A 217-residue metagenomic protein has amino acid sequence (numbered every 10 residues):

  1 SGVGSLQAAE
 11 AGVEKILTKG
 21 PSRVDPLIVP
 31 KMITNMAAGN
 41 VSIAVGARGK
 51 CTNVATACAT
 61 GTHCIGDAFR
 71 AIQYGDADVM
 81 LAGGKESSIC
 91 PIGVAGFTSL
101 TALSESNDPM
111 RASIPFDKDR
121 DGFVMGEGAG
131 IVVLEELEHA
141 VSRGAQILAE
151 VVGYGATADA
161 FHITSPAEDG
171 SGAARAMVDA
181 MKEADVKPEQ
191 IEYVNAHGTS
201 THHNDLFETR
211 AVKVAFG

Functional and structural regions predicted by a protein language model:
S1-T56, K85-V94, P188-L206: Conserved beta-ketoacyl condensing-enzyme motif
V3-P21, A71-Y74, V94-N107, E168-D169 (+1 more regions): A glycine- and small-aliphatic-rich helix-loop capping segment at beta-alpha/alpha-beta transitions that lines
P26, P30-T34, A38, G61-I65 (+7 more regions): Generic structural signal for well-ordered, non-membrane alpha-helical segments in soluble metabolic enzymes
T34-E86, V124-A145: Active-site-proximal alpha-helical scaffold in enzymes
V41, G61, A68, F97 (+4 more regions): Conserved small-residue
C64, A176-A184, A211, A215: Stable alpha-helical structural segments in soluble proteins, enriched in small hydrophobic residues
D78-D121, Y154-E168, A196-D205: Acyl-CoA/ACP chain-elongation machinery
D108-V186, Q190-Y193: Condensing-enzyme catalytic core mediating Claisen C-C bond formation in acyl metabolism
